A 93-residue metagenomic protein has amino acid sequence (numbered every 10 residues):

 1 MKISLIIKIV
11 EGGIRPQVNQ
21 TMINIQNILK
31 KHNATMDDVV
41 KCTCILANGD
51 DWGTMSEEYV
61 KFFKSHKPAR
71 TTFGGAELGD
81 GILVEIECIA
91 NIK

Functional and structural regions predicted by a protein language model:
M1-K93: Short, polar/acidic, helix-capping and beta-turn segments at strand->helix junctions that line the mouths
